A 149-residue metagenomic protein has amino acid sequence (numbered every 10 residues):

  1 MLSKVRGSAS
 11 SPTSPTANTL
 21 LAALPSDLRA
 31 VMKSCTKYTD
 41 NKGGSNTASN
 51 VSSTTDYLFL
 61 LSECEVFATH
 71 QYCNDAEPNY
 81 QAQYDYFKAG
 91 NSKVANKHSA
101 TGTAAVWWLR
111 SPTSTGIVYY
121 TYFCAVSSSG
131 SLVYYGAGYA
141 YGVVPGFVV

Functional and structural regions predicted by a protein language model:
M1-V149: Collagenous Gly-X-Y triple-helix signature in extracellular proteins
